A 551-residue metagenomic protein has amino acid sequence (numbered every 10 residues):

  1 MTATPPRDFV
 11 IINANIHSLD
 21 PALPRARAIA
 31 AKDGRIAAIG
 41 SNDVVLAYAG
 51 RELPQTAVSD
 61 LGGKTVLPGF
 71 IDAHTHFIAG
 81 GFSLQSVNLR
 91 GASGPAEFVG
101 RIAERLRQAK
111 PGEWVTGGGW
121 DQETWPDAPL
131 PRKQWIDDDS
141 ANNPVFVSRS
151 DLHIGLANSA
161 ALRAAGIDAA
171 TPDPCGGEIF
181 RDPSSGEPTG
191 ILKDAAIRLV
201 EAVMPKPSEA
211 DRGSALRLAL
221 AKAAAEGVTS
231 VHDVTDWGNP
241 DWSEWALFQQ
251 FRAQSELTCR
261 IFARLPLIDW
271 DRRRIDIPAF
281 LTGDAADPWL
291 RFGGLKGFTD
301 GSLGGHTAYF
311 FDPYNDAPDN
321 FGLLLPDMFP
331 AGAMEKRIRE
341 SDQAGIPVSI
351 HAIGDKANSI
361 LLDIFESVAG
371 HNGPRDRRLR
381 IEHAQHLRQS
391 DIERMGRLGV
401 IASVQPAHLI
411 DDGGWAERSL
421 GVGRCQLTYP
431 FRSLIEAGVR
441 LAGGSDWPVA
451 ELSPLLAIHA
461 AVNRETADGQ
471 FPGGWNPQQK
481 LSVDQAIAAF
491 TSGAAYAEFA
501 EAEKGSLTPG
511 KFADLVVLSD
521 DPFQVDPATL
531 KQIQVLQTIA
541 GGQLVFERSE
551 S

Functional and structural regions predicted by a protein language model:
T2-N13, H17, P21-D276, G293 (+7 more regions): Divalent metal-binding segments
G40, G119, V517-D520, S549: Conserved "cap/hinge" positions at secondary-structure junctions
N142, D284-L290, Y314-P318, R394-W415 (+1 more regions): Extended low-complexity acidic/polar segments
F251-S255, F280-D287, P374, M395-G399: Acidic (Asp/Glu)-rich catalytic clusters
G283, V525-L530: Short proline/glycine-enriched turn/loop segments at secondary-structure junctions
I338-S349, K356-L379, H383-A384, Q389-E393 (+3 more regions): His/Asp/Glu-enriched, well-ordered alpha-helical/loop segment that forms or immediately abuts the divalent-metal
G541-Q543, S549: Beta-rich accessory regions
